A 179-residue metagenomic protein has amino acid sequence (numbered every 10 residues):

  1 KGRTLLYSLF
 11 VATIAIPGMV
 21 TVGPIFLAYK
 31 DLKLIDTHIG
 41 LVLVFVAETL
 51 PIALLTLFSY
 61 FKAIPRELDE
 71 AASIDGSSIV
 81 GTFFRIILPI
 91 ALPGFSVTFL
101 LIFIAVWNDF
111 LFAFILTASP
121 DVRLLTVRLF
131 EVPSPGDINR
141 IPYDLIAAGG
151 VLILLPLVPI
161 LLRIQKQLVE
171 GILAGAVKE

Functional and structural regions predicted by a protein language model:
K1-E179: A structural signal for multi-pass alpha-helical bundles of membrane permease subunits that mediate small-molecule
